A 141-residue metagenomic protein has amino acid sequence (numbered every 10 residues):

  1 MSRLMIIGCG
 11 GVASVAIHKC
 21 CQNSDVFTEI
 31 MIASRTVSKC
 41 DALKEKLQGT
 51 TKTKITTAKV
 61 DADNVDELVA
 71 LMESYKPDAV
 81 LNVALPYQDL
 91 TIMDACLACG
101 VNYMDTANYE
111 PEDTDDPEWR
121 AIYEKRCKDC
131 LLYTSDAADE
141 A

Functional and structural regions predicted by a protein language model:
I6-G10: Conserved N-terminal Rossmann-fold NAD(P)-binding element of oxidoreductases
A13-S14: N-terminal Rossmann-fold NAD(P) dinucleotide-binding loop
T36-S38: Helix N-cap at the beta1-alpha1 junction of Rossmann-like dinucleotide-binding domains, i.e., the first residues
T51-D63: Rossmann-fold cofactor-recognition segment
D61-A62, D78-M93, G100: N-terminal glycine-rich "phosphate-gripper" loop used for MgATP/nucleotide binding and carboxylate activation
A62-S74: Conserved Rossmann-fold cofactor-binding substructure of NAD(P)-dependent oxidoreductases
N108-L132: Rossmann-fold NAD(P)-binding glycine/threonine-rich loop
Y133-A141: Single conserved hydrophobic/aromatic residue that forms the stacking wall/gate of nucleotide- or nucleobase-binding
